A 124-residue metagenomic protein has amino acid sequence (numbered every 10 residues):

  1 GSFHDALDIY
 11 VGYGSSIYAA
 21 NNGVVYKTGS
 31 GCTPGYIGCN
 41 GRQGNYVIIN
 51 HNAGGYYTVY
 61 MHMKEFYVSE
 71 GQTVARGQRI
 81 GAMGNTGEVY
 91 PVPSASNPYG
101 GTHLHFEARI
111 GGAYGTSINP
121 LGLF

Functional and structural regions predicted by a protein language model:
G1-F3: Serine endopeptidase catalytic core focused on the charge-relay Asp
Y10, N50-N52, R109-G111: A generic structural motif
Y10, S16-A20, Y60-M61, G71-V74: Small beta-strand-rich domains/subdomains or short beta-sheet motifs embedded in larger alpha/beta proteins
Y13, G29, Q78, G84-G87 (+1 more regions): Sec/Tat-exported extracytoplasmic proteins
S15-I17, V25, V74, I80-G81: Generic structural signal for buried aliphatic residues
A19-Y67, T86-H103: Zn2+-dependent peptidoglycan hydrolase active-site motif and core
F66-Q78, S94-F124: Acidic, glycine-rich catalytic/binding loops that coordinate metals and/or anionic ligands
